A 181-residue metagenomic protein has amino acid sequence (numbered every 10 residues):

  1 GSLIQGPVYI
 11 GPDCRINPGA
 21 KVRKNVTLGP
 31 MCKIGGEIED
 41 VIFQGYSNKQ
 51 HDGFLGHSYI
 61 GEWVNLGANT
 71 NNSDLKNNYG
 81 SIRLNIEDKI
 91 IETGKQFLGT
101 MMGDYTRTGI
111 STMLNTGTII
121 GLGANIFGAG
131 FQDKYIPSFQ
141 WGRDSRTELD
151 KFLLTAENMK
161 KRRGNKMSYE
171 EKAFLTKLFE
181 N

Functional and structural regions predicted by a protein language model:
G1-A20, N25, M31: Glycine-rich phosphate/diphosphate-binding loop of Rossmann-like nucleotide-binding domains
P18-G19, N25, C32-E180: Glycine-rich hexapeptide-repeat left-handed beta-helix
